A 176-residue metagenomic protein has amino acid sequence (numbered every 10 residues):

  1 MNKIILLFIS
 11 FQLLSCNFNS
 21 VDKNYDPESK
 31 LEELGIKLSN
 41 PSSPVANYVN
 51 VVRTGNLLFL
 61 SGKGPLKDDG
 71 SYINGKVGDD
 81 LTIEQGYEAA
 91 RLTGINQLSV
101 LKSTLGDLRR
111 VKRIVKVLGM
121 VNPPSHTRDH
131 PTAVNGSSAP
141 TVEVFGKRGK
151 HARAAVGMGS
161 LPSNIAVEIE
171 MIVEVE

Functional and structural regions predicted by a protein language model:
M1-K23: Bacterial Sec-dependent N-terminal signal peptides
F18-E176: Short, polar/acidic, helix-capping and beta-turn segments at strand->helix junctions that line the mouths
